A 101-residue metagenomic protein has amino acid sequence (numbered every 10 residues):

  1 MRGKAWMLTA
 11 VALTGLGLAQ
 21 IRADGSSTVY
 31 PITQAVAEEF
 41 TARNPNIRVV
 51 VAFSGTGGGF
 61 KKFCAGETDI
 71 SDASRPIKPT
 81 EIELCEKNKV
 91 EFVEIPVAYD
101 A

Functional and structural regions predicted by a protein language model:
M1-A5: Positively charged n-region of N-terminal signal peptides that target proteins for export
W6, A10-A19: Hydrophobic h-region of N-terminal signal peptides that target proteins for export in Gram-negative bacteria
Q20-A101: N-terminal segment of the mature folded domain
